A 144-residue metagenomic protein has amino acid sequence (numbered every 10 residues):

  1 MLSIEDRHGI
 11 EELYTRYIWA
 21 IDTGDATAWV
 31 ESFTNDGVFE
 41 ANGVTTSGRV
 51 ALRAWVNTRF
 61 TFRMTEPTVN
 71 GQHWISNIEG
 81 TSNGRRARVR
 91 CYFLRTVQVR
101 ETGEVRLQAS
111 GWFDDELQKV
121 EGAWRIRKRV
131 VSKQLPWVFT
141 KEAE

Functional and structural regions predicted by a protein language model:
M1-S32: Short, low-complexity N-terminal intrinsically disordered segments enriched in polar/charged residues
E12-L13, I75, W112: Short, conserved clusters of charged catalytic residues that mark active-site and nucleotide-handling motifs
I21, F33-T34, F93-R95, V130-K133: Short beta-strand segments enriched in hydrophobic/aromatic residues within well-folded beta-rich domains
A26-L94: A solvent-exposed, acidic/Ser-Thr-rich amphipathic alpha-helical stretch
F33, F39, P136-V138, E142-E144: Outer-membrane beta-barrel domain signature
G71, R106-Q108: Transmembrane beta-barrel outer-membrane domains
R88, S110-T140: Short beta-strand edge/turn micro-motifs at domain boundaries
T96-R106: Short, cysteine-centered beta-strand-loop-beta hairpins and adjacent loop/turn segments enriched in charged/polar
